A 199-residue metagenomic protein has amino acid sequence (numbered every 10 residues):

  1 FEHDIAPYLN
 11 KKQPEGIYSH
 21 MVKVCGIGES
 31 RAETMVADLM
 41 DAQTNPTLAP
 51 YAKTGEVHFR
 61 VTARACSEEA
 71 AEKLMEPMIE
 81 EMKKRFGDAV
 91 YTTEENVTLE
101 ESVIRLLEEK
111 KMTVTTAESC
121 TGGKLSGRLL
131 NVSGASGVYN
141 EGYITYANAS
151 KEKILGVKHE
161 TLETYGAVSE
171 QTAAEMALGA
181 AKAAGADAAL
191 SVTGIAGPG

Functional and structural regions predicted by a protein language model:
F1-G55, R60-T62, A70-M75: Accessory alpha-helical/coil subdomains and C-terminal extensions that flank or cap enzyme catalytic cores
A63-A65, G194: Flexible glycine-/small-residue-rich
A70-G199: Short alpha-helical segments enriched in small residues
